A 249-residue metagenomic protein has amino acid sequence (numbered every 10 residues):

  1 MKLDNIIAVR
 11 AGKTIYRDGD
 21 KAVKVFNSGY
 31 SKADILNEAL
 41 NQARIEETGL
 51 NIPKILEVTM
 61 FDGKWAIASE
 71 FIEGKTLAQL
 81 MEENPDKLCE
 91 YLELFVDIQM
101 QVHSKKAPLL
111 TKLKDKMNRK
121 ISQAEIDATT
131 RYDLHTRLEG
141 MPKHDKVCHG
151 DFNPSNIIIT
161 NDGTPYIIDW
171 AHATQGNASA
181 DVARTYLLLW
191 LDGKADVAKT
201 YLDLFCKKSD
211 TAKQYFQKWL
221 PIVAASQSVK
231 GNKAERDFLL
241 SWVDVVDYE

Functional and structural regions predicted by a protein language model:
D4-L36, A43: ATP-binding glycine-rich loop module of kinase domains
E46-E57: Conserved HxN/HPN-centered segment at the entrance to the catalytic loop of eukaryotic protein kinase-like domains
D62-T76: Conserved short submotifs of the Hanks-type protein kinase catalytic core that shape the nucleotide-binding pocket
L77-D86: AlphaC helix of the protein kinase catalytic domain
P85-L113: Internal "kinase-insert"/substrate-recognition segments embedded within catalytic cores of ATP-dependent enzymes
S104-G150, I158, Y166, S241 (+1 more regions): An alpha-helical support segment within catalytic cores of ATP-dependent transferases
D169-A173: Activation of the activation-loop gatekeeper triad in protein kinase-fold domains
R184-E249: Helix-rich C-terminal or lid/interface subdomains of diverse kinases
